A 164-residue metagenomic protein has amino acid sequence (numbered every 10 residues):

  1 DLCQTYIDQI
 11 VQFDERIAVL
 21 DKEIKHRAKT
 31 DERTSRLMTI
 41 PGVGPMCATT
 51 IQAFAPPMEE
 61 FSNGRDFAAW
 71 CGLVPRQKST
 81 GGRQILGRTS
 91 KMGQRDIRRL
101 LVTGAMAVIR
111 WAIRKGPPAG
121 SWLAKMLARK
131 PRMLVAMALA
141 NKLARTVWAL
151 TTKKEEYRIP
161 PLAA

Functional and structural regions predicted by a protein language model:
D1-A164: A detector of single, family-specific signature residues that are central to catalytic or substrate-handling motifs
